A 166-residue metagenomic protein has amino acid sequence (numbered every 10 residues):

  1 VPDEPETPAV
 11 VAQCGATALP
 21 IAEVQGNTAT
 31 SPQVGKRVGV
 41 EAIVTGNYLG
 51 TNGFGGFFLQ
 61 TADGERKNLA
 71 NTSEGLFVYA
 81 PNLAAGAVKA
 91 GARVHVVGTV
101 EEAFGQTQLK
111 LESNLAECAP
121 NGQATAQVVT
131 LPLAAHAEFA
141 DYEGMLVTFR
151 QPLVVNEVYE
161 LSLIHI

Functional and structural regions predicted by a protein language model:
V1-I164: Extended non-catalytic accessory segments flanking core domains
